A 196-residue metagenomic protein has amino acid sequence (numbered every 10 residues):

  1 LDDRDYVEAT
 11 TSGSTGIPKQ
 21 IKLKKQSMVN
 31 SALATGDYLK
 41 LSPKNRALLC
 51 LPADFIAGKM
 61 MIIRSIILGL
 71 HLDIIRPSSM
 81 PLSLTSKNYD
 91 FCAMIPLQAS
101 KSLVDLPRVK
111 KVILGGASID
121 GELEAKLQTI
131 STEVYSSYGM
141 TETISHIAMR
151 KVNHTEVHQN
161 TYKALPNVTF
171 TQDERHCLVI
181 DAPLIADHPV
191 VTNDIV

Functional and structural regions predicted by a protein language model:
D5-L33, K40: Conserved AMP-binding A3 loop
T11-S14, A47, I62, C92 (+3 more regions): Conserved S/T- and glycine-rich ATP-binding loop of Class I adenylate-forming
K25-N30, R46-K101: AMP-binding/adenylate-forming
L41-N45: Short helix-loop-beta connector
I62, I95, V112, F170 (+1 more regions): Residue-level signal for inorganic ion chemistry
L103-T155: Gly/Ser/Thr-rich phosphate-binding loop
T132-R175, I185-P189: Conserved ATP-binding loop and adjacent catalytic segment of the adenylate-forming AMP-binding
V179-V196: Conserved ATP-binding/catalytic segment of the ANL
